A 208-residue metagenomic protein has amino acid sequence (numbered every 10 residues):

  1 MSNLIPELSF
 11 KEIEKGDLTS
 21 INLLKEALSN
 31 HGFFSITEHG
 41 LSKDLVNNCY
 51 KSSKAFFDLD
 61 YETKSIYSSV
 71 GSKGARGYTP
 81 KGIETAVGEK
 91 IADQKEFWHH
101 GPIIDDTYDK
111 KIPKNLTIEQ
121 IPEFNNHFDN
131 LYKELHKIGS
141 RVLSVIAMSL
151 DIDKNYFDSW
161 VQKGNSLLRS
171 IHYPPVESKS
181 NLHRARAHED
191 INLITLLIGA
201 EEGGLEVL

Functional and structural regions predicted by a protein language model:
M1-L208: Peripheral, non-catalytic segments flanking oxidoreductase cores
